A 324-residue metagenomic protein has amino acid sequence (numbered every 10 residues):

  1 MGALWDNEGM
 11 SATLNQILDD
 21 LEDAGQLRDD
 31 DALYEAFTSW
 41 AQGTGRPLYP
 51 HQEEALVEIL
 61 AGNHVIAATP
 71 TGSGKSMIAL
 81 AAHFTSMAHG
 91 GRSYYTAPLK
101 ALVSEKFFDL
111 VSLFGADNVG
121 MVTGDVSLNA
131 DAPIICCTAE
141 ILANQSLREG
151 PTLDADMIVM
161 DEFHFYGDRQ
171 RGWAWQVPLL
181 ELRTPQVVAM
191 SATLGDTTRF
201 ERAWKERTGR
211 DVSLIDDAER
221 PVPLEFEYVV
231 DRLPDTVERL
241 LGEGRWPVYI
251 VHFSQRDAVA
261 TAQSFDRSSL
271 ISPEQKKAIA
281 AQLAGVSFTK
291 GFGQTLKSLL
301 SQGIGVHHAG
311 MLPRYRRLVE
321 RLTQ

Functional and structural regions predicted by a protein language model:
M1-V65, G91, L270-S301: Helicase-associated low-complexity/disordered flanking segments
D31-E35, K75, W173, T198 (+6 more regions): Generic alpha-helical secondary structure signal
T38-A41, G45-P223, V229, P247-S254 (+1 more regions): Conserved P-loop/Walker A NTP-binding site and adjacent catalytic elements of P-loop NTPases
E54-L56, H83, V122-T123, T236-V237 (+3 more regions): Short secondary-structure capping/turn segments at boundaries of alpha-helices and beta-strands
M87, D216, L241-E243, K297-L299: Short, flexible turn/loop "capping" segments at secondary-structure junctions
Y94-T96, S104, V111-G120, R256-Q324: Conserved C-terminal RecA-like helicase domain
E227-F253, A260, R317-T323: Conserved interdomain hinge at the start of the Helicase C-terminal
